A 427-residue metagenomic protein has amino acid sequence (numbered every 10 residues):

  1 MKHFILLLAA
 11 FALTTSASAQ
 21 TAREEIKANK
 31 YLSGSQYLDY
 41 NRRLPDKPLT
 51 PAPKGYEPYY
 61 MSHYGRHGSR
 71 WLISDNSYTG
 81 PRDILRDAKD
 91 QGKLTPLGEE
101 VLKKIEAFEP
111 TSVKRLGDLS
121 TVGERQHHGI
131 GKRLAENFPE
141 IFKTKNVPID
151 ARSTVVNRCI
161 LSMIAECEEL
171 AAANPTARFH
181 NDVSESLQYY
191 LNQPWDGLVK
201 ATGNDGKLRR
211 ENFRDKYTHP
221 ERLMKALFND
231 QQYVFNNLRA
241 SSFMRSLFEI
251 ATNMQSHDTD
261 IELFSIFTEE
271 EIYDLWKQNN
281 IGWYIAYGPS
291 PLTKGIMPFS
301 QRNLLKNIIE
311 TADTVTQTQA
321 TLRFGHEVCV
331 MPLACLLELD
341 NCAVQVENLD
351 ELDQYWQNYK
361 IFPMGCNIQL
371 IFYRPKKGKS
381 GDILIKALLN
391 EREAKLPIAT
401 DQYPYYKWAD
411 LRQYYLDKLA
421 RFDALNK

Functional and structural regions predicted by a protein language model:
M1-A22: Bacterial Sec-dependent N-terminal signal peptides
Q20-D150, T154-T321, G325-K427: Signature for phosphate-centric chemistry
